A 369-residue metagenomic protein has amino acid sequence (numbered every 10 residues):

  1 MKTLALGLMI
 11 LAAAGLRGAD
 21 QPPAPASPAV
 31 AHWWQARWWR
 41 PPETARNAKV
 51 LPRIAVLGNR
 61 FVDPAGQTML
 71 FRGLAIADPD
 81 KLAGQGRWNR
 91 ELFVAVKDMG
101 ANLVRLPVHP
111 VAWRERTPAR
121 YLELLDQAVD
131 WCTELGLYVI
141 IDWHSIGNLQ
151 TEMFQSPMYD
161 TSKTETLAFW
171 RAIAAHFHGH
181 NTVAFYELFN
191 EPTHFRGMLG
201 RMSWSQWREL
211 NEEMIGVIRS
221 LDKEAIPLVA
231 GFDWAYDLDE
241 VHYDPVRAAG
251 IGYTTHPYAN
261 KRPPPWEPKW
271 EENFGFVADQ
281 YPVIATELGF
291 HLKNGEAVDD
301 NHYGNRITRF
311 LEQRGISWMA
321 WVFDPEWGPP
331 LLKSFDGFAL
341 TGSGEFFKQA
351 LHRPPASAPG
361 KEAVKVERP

Functional and structural regions predicted by a protein language model:
M1-G7: Sec-dependent signal peptide recognition, specifically the positively charged N-region followed immediately by
L8-R17: Hydrophobic h-region of N-terminal signal peptides that target proteins for export in Gram-negative bacteria
P22-L103, F232, F276, A350: N-terminal carbohydrate-binding accessory modules
R37, K223, A339-P369: Aromatic- and carboxylate-lined catalytic core of secreted/periplasmic carbohydrate-active enzymes
R53, Q85, P157, L167-F185 (+3 more regions): Extracellular glycoside hydrolase catalytic/binding regions
M69-R90, W113-T117, F154-M158, N260-P263 (+2 more regions): Acidic/histidine-rich helix-loop elements that form or flank divalent-metal/phosphate-binding sites at the catalytic
W88-N148, W207-D222, D300-R314: Aromatic-lined substrate-binding rim segments of carbohydrate-active enzymes
P110-L124, G147-S162, H194-L199, P330-F338: Surface-exposed, active-site-proximal loop segments in enzymatic domains
